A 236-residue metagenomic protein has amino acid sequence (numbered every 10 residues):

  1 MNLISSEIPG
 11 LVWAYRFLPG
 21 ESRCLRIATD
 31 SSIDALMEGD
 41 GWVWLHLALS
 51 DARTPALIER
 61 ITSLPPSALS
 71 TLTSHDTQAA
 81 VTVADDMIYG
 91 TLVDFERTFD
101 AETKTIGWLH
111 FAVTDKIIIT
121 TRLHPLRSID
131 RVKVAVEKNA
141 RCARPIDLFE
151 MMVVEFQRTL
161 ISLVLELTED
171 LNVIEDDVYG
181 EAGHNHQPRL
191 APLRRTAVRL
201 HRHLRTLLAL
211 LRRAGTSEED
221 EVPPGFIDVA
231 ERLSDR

Functional and structural regions predicted by a protein language model:
M1-G225, R232-D235: Peripheral, non-transmembrane regulatory/ligand-interaction domains of membrane transport proteins
